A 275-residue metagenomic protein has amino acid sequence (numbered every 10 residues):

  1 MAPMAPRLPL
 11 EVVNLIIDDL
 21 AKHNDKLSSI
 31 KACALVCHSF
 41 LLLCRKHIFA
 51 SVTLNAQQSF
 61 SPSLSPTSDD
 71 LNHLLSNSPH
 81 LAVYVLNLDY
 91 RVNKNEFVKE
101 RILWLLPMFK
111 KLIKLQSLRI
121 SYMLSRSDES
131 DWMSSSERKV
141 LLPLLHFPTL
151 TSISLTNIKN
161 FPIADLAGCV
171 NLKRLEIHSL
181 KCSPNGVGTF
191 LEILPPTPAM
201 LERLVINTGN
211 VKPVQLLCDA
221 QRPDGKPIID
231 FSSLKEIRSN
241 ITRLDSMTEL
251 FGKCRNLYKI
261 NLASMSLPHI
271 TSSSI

Functional and structural regions predicted by a protein language model:
A2-R101, S127-W132: Hydrophobic regular-secondary-structure patch
L64-N72, N93-K259, A263-I275: Leucine-rich repeat
